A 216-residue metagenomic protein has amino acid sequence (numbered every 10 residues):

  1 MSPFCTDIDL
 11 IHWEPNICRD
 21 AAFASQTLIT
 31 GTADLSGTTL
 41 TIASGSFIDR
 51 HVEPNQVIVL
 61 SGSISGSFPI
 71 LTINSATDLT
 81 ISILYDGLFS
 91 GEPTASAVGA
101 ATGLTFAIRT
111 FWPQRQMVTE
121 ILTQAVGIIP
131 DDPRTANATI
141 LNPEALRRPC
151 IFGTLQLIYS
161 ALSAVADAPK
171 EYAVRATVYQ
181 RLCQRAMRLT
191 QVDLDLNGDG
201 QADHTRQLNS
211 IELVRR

Functional and structural regions predicted by a protein language model:
M1-Q26, F152, Q156-R216: Short loop/turn elements at secondary-structure junctions
P3-E92: Autoprocessing Asn-cyclization modules and mimics
P15-S25, I83-G127: Cys-His-centered catalytic/binding microenvironment captured across papain-like cysteine peptidases and homologous
G31, G37, V126-T135: Surface-exposed helix-capping loop/turn segments at secondary-structure junctions
A100-L104, P133-T139: Short, charged, low-complexity loops and linkers
T123-D131, T154-L155, Y159: Sec-exported extracytoplasmic/periplasmic mature domains
N137-C150: Structural motif
